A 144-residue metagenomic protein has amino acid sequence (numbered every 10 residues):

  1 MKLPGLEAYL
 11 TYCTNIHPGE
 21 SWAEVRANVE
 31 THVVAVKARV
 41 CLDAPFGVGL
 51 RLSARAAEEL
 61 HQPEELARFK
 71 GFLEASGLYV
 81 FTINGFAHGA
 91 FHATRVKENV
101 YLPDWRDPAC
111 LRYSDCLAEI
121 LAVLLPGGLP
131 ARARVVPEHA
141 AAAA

Functional and structural regions predicted by a protein language model:
M1-A144: Alpha/beta catalytic barrel-like cores
